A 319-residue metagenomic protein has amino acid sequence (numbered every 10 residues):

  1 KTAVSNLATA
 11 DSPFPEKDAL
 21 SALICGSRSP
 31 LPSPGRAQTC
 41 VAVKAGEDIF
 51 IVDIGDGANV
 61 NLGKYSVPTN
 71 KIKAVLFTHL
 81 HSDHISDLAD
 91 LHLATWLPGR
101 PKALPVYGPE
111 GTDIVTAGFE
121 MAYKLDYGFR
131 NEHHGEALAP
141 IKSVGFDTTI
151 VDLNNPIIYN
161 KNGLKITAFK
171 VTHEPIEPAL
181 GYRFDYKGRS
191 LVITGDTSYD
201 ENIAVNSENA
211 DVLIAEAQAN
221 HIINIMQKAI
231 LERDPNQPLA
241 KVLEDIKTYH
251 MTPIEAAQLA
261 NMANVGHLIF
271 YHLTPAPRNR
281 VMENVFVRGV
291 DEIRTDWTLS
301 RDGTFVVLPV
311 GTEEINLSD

Functional and structural regions predicted by a protein language model:
K1-V192, S198, N279-E314: Binuclear metal-dependent hydrolase catalytic cores
G181, S190, S198-D302: Cap/insert and terminal regions of metallo-dependent hydrolase folds
I315-D319: A polyampholytic, Gly/Pro-enriched intrinsically disordered region
